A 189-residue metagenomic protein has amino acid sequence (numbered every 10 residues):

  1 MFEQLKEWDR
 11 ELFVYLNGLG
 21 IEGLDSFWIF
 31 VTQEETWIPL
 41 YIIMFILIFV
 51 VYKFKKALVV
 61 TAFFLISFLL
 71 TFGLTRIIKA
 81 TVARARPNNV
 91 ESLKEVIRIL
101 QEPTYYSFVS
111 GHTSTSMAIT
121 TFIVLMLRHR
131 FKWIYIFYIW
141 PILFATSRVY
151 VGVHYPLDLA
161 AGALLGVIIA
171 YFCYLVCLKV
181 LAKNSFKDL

Functional and structural regions predicted by a protein language model:
M1-L40, T75-P103: N-terminal transmembrane-helix/juxtamembrane module of multi-pass inner/ER membrane proteins
I21-I29, Y52, K56, V60 (+1 more regions): Membrane-helix interfacial "entry" motifs
W28, L58-S67, W133-I136, L157 (+1 more regions): Alpha-helical transmembrane segments of integral membrane proteins
T32-Y52, A62, H112: Hydrophobic alpha-helical transmembrane segments
P39-L40, I66, L70, L74 (+3 more regions): Hydrophobic alpha-helical transmembrane segments of multipass integral membrane proteins, especially permease/channel
F45-K53, F72, R76, A80 (+3 more regions): Short hydrophobic alpha-helical membrane-anchoring segments
K56-H129: Membrane-interface loops
V96-L189: Membrane-embedded catalytic cores of phosphoryl/pyrophosphoryl-handling enzymes
